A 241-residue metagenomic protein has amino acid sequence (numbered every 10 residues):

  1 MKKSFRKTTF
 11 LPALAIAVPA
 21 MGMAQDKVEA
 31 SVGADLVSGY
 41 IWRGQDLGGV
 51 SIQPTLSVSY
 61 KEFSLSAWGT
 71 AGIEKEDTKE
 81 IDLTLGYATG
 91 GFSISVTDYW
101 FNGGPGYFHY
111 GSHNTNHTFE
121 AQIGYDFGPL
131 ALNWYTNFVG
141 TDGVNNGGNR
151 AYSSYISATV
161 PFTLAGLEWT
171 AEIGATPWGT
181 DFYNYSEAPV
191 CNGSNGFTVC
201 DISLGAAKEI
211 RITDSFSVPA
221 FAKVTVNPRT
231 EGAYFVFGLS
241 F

Functional and structural regions predicted by a protein language model:
M1-E29: Cleavable N-terminal export/targeting peptides
A24-E29, F162-A171, E209-A220: Short loop/turn motifs that connect adjacent beta-strands in outer-membrane beta-barrel proteins
Q25-S59: Outer-membrane beta-barrel initiation region
V28, G48-I52, D77-I81, T115-F119 (+4 more regions): Residues that define the transmembrane beta-barrel architecture of outer-membrane proteins
V32-Y40, E62-I73, F92-G106, L130-D142 (+2 more regions): Transmembrane beta-strand segments that form the barrel wall of outer-membrane beta-barrel proteins
G48-D98, L130, V160-A165: Glycine- and aromatic-enriched membrane insertion/assembly motifs of diderm outer-membrane and organelle channel
S112-P189: Detector for outer-membrane/organellar transmembrane beta-barrel domains, recognizing the amphipathic beta-strand
L204-A206, I210, T230-F241: Outer-membrane beta-barrel "beta-signal"
